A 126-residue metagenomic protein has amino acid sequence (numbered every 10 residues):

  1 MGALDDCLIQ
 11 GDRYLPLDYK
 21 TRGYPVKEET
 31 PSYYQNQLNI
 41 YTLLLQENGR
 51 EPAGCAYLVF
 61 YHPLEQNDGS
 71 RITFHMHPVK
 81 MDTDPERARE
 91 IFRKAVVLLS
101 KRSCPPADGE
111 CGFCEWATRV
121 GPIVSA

Functional and structural regions predicted by a protein language model:
G2-V26, Y41: Conserved catalytic cores of phosphodiester-cleaving nucleases, focusing on short active-site segments
G23-K27, F74-H77: A short, mixed-charge helix-start or loop-turn motif at secondary-structure junctions
E28-S32: Short, solvent-exposed loop/turn segments at secondary-structure boundaries
Y34-Q46: An active-site-proximal "capping" alpha-helix that borders the catalytic cofactor pocket
L44-A126: Metal-dependent nuclease catalytic regions and adjoining charged, substrate-binding loops involved in nucleic-acid end
